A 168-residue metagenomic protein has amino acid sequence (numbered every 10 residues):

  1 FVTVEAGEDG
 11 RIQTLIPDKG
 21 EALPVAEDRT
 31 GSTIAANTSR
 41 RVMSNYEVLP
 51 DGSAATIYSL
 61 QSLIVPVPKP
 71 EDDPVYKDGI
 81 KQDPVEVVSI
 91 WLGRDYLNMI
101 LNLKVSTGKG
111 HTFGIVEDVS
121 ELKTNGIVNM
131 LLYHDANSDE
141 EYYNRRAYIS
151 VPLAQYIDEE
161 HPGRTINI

Functional and structural regions predicted by a protein language model:
F1-R11: Structural detector for short beta-strands of small beta-barrel domains
Q13-P17: SH3/SH3-like beta-barrel fold
K19-I34: Beta-strand/loop nucleic-acid-binding surfaces
T33-A55: Flexible glycine-rich surface loops and low-complexity tracts that mediate binding to linear polymers
A35-R40, D135-T165: Short, solvent-exposed, Trp/other aromatic-anchored flexible loops in extracytoplasmic proteins
E47-D73: OB-fold/S1-family single-stranded nucleic acid-binding modules
P66-I100: Extracytoplasmic beta-rich ectodomain segments of secreted or membrane-anchored proteins
V88-N137: Short helix-loop boundary/capping segments
